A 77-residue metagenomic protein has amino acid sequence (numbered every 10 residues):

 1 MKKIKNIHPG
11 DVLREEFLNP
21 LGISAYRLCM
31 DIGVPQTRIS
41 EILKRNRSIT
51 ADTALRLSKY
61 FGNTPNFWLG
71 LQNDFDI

Functional and structural regions predicted by a protein language model:
M1-I23, G70: A short, Lys/Arg-rich alpha-helix, primarily the initiator
V12, R38, T53-R56: A general alpha-helix detector
L18, C29, S58: The alpha-helix within a helix-turn-helix
G22-E41: Short alpha-helical DNA-recognition segment
E41, R45, D74: Alpha-helical DNA-recognition elements
N46-K59: Short, basic-rich loop-to-helix N-cap that marks the start of a DNA-contacting helix
N63: Ligand-binding loop in jelly-roll beta-barrel domains
F67-I77: Short, charged recognition helix plus adjacent turn of helix-turn-helix-like nucleic-acid-binding domains
